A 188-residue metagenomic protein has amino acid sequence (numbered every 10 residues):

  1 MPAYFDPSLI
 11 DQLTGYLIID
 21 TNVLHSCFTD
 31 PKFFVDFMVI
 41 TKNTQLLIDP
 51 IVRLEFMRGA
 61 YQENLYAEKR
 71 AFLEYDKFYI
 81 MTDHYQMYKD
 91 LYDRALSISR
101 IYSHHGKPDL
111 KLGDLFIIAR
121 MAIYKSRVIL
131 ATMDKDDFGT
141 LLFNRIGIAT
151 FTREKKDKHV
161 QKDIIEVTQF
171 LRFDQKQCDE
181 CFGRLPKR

Functional and structural regions predicted by a protein language model:
M1-I48, R58-F72, C178-R188: Short, well-structured N-terminal submotif of metal-dependent ribonuclease cores
M1-Q12, Y124-R188: Acidic, PIN/NYN-like endoribonuclease modules and their adjacent C-terminal/linker elements
P2-A3, T82-D136, T140, P186: Active-site neighborhoods of divalent-metal-dependent phosphate/nucleic-acid chemistry enzymes
L24, R53-F56, F138: A generic structural signal for short hydrophobic patches within well-formed alpha-helices
D30-P31, G59, I98, L141-R145: Residue-level signal for well-ordered alpha-helical positions
D49-I51, K135: Short loop/turn segments at strand-loop or loop-helix junctions that form parts of catalytic or ligand-binding pockets
I51, F72-D76, M81-H84: Polyanion-binding and phosphate-handling cores
E63-Y75, L141-A149: Short, aromatic/basic amphipathic alpha-helical patches
